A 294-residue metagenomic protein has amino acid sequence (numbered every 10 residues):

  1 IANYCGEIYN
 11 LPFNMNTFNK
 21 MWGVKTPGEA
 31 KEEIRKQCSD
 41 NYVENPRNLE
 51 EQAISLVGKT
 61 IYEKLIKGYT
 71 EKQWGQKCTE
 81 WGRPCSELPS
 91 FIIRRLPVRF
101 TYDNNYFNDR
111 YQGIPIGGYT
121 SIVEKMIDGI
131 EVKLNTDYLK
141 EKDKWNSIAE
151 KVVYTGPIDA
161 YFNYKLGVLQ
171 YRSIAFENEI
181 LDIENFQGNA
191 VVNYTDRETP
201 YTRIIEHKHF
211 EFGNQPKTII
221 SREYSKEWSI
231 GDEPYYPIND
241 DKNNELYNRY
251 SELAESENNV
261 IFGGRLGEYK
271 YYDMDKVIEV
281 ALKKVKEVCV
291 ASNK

Functional and structural regions predicted by a protein language model:
I1-Y9: N-terminal FAD cofactor-binding segment of flavoenzymes
E7, T17-K151, F162: Active-site/ligand-binding neighborhood in enzyme catalytic cores
L11-F13: Short capping micro-motif at the N-terminus of alpha-helices
Y42, Q112-Y119, N193-Y194, K270-V277: Aromatic-acidic/polar surface patches that form glycan- and anion
G129, A160, E287, A291: Active-site catalytic microenvironments for nucleophilic, acid-base chemistry
T136-L253: Mid-domain catalytic core of redox enzymes that form a hydrophobic substrate pocket/lid adjacent to a catalytic redox
E233-K294: C-terminal catalytic lobe of FAD-dependent flavoproteins
